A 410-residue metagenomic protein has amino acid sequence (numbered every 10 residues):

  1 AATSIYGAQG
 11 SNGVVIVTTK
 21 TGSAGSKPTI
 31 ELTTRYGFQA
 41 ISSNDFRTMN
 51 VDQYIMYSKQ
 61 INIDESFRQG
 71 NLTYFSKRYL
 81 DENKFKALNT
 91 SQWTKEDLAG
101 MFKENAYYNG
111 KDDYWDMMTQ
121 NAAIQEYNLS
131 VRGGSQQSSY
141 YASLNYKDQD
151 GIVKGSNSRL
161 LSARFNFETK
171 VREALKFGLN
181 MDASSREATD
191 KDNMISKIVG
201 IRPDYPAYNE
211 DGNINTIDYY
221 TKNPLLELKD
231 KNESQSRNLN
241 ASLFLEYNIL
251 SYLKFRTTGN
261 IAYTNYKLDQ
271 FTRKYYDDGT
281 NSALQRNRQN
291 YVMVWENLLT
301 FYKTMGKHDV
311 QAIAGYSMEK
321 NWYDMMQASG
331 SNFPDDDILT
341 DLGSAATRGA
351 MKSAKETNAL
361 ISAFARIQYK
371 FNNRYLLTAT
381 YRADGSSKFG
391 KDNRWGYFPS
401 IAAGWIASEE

Functional and structural regions predicted by a protein language model:
A1-E31, I124-E126, S139, N145-D150: A beta-strand signature from Gram-negative outer-membrane beta-barrel systems, especially the internal plug domain
T19, L32, L129-G133, A163-T169 (+5 more regions): Residues on the lipid-exposed face of transmembrane beta-strands in outer-membrane beta-barrel proteins
T21, G134-Q137, T169-E173, Y247-L253 (+3 more regions): Outer-membrane beta-barrel strand-turn architecture
A24-K111, N121, G151-N240, R256-I361 (+2 more regions): Surface-exposed loop/interface segments of Gram-negative outer-membrane beta-barrel transport/assembly proteins
T34, L144-D150, L377-S386, A407: Transmembrane beta-strand segments that form the barrel wall of outer-membrane beta-barrel proteins
M117-N121, V131-S135: Outer-membrane beta-barrel initiation region
L144, M181, P399-I401: One face of beta-strands
K391-G396: Short glycine/threonine-rich loop-to-helix capping motif typified by GTGT followed within a few residues by an Asp-Pro
